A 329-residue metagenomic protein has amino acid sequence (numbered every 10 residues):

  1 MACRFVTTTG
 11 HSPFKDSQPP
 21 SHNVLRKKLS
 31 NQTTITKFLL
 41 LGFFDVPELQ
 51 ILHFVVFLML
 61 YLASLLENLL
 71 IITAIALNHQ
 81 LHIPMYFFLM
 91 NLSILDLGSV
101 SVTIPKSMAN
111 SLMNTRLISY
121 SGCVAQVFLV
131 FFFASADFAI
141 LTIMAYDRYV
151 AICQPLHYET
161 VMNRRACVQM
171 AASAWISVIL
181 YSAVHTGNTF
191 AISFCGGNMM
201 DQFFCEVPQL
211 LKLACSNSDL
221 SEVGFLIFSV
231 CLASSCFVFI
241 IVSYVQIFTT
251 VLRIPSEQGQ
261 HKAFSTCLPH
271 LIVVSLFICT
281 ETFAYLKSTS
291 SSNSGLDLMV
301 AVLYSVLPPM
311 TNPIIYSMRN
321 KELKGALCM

Functional and structural regions predicted by a protein language model:
M1-M329: Transmembrane helical core of 7TM receptor-like proteins
